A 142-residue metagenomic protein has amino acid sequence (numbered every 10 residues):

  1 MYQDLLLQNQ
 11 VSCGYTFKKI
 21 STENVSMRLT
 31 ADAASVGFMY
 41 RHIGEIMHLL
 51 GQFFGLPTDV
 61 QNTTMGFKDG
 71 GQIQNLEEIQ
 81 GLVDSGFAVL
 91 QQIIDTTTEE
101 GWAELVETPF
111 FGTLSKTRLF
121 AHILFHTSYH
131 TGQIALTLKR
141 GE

Functional and structural regions predicted by a protein language model:
Q3-L7, G14-F17, T22-K68, T108-E142: Short, contiguous alpha-helical
L6, Q10, F17, V83 (+1 more regions): Hydrophobic alpha-helical core bundles mediating ligand binding, dimerization, or RNAP-core interactions
V11, T22-V25, H48, A88 (+2 more regions): Generic structural signal for secondary-structure transition and capping sites
G71-E104, R118-H126: Acidic/histidine-rich alpha-helical segments that form the ligand environment of transition-metal centers
